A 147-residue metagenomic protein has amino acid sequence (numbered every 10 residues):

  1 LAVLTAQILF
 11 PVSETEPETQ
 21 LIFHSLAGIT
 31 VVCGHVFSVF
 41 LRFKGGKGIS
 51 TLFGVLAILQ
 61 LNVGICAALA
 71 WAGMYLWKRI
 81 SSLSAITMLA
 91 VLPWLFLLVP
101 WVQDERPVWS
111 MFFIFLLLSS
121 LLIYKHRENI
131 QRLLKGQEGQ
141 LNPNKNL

Functional and structural regions predicted by a protein language model:
L1-A2, T30-I58: Glycine/serine-rich anion-binding loops at beta->alpha junctions that coordinate negatively charged ligand groups
L1-L4, A68-L69, K125-E128: Transmembrane alpha-helix boundary/anchor motif
V3-L26, A57-G64, L98-F113: Helix-coil boundary and interhelical linker segments in multi-pass alpha-helical membrane proteins
T5-F10, G48-K78, A90-P100: Interfacial segments of multi-pass membrane proteins
L21-I29, F53, N62-L69, S82-T87 (+1 more regions): Hydrophobic alpha-helical transmembrane segments
V31-H35, W71-Y75, L92, F96 (+1 more regions): Alpha-helical transmembrane segments of multi-pass membrane proteins
V36-S50, M74-T87, K125-L147: Interhelical loop and helix-boundary elements at the membrane-water interface of polytopic inner-membrane proteins
V63-I65, I80-S84, F96-D104, K125-I130: Juxtamembrane membrane-interface segments at transmembrane alpha-helix termini
